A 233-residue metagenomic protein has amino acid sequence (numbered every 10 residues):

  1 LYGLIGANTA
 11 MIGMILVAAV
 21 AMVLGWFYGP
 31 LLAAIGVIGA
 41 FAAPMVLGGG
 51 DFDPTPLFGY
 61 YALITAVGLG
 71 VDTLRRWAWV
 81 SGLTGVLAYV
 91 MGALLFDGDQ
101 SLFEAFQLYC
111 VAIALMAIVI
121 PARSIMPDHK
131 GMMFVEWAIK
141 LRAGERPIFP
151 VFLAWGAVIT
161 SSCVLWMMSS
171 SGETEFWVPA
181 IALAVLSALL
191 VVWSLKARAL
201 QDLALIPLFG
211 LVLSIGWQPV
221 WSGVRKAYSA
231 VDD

Functional and structural regions predicted by a protein language model:
L1-D233: Extended, compositionally biased regions that are outside compact catalytic cores
